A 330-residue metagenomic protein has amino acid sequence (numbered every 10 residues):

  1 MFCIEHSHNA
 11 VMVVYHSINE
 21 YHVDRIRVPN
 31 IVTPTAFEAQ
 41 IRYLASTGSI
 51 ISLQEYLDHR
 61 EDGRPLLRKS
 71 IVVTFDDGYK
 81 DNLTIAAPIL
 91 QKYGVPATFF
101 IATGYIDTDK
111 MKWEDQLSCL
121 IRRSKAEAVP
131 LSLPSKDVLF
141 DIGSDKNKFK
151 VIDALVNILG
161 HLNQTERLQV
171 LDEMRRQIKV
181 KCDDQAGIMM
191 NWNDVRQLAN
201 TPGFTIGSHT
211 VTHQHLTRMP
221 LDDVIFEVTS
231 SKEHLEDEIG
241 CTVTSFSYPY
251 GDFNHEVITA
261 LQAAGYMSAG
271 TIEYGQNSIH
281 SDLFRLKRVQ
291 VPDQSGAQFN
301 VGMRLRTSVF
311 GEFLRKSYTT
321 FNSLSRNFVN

Functional and structural regions predicted by a protein language model:
M1-T74, D81, K112-S124, A128-L131 (+3 more regions): C-terminal active-site subregion of NodB/CE4 polysaccharide deacetylases
V13, N19, Q91-N254, L286: Metal-dependent polysaccharide deacetylase catalytic core of the NodB/CE4 family, i.e., the active-site-bearing domain
R42, T84-Q91, D172: A broadly conserved amphipathic alpha-helix scaffold signal in soluble, globular proteins
D76-G78, L83, Y93, T98: Conserved beta-strand->loop/alpha-helix structural units within folded catalytic cores of enzymes with alpha/beta
I85-I89, D194, V257-A260: A short acidic, amphipathic alpha-helical/loop segment
